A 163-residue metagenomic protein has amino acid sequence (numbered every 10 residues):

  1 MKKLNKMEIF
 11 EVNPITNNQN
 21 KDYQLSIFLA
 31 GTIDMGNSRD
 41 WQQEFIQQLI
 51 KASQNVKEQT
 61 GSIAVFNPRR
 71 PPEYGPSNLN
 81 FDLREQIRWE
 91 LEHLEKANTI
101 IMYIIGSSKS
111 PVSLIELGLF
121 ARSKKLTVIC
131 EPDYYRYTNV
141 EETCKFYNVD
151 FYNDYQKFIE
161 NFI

Functional and structural regions predicted by a protein language model:
M1-I163: Conserved catalytic or regulatory cores that recognize and/or transform ribose-phosphate-containing ligands
